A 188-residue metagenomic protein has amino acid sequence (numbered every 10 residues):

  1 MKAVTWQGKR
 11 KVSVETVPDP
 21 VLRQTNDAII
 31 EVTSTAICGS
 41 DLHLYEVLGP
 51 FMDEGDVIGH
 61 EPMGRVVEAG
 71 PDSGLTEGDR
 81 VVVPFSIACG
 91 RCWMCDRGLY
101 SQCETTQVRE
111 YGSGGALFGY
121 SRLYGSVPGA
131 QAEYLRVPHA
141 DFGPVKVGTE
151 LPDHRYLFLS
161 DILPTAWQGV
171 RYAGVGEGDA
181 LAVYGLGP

Functional and structural regions predicted by a protein language model:
M1, N26, D79, G178-D179: Nucleotide donor/acceptor-binding cores
K11-D19: Short glycine/threonine/proline-enriched tight-turn/helix- or strand-capping micro-motif at secondary-structure
S13, Q24, E77, A130-Q131 (+1 more regions): A generic structural signal for well-ordered coil/turn residues at beta-strand boundaries that shape enzyme active-site
P18-T35, L48-D96, Y100-S101, P128 (+1 more regions): Glycine-rich beta-strand-centered segment in the early N-terminal region that forms part of a ligand/cofactor-binding
G39-Y45: Cytochrome P450 core scaffold surrounding the K-helix E-X-X-R motif and the conserved "meander" helix-loop region
R91-Y184: NAD(P)H dinucleotide-binding glycine-rich loop of Rossmann-like/cofactor-binding domains, especially the beta1-alpha1
G187-P188: Glycine-rich NAD(P) Rossmann-fold beta1-alpha1 loop
